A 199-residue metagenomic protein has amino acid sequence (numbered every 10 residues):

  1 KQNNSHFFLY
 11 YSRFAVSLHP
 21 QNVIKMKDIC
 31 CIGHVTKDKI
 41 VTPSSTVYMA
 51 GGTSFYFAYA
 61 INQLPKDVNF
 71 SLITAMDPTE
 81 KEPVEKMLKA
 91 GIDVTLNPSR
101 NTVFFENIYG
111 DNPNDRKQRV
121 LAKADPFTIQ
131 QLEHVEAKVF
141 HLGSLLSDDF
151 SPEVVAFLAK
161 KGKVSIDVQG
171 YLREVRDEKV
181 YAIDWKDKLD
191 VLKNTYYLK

Functional and structural regions predicted by a protein language model:
Y10-R13, S17: Short, positively charged and aromatic/hydrophobic N-terminal segments
V16, V23-I24: Short hydrophobic transmembrane-like helices used for membrane targeting/insertion
K25-E85: Glycine-rich phosphate/adenosyl-contacting loop at the front of the ribokinase-like
K27-C31, D67-N69, K81, E85-K89 (+2 more regions): Ribokinase/PfkB-type carbohydrate-kinase core domain
D38, T79, V103, L172-R173: Flexible, glycine-rich phosphate/dinucleotide-binding loops and adjacent beta-alpha linkers at cofactor/substrate
A75-D77, I92-F104: Beta-strand->loop->alpha-helix junctions that form or flank phosphate-binding loops in nucleotide-handling enzymes
N107: N-terminal active-site wall of soluble small-molecule enzyme domains
